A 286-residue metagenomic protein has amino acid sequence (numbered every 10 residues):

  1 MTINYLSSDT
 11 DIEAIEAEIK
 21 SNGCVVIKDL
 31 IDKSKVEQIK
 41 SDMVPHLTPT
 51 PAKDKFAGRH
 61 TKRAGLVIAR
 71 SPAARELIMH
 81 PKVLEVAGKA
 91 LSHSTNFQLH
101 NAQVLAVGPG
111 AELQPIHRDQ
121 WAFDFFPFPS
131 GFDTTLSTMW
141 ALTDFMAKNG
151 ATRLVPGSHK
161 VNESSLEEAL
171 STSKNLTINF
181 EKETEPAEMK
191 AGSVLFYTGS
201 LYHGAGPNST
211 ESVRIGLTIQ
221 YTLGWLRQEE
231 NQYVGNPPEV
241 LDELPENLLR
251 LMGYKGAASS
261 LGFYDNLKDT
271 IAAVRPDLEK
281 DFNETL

Functional and structural regions predicted by a protein language model:
M1-N22, I27-P127: Non-heme Fe(II)-dependent double-stranded beta-helix
I27, T138-W140, L195-Y197: Short hydrophobic-aromatic micro-motifs
Q98, F132-T134, E211-V213: A short, structural micro-pattern
N101-V104, T138-W140, L217-Y221: A structural signal for short, well-ordered beta-strand segments
A111-P186, L226-N236: Catalytic core of non-heme Fe(II) oxygenases with the double-stranded beta-helix
F145, S200-L201: Short Ser/Thr-interspersed hydrophobic loop/turn segments at strand-loop and sheet-helix junctions that line or gate
V161-F196, S200, G206-L286: Conserved double-stranded beta-helix
